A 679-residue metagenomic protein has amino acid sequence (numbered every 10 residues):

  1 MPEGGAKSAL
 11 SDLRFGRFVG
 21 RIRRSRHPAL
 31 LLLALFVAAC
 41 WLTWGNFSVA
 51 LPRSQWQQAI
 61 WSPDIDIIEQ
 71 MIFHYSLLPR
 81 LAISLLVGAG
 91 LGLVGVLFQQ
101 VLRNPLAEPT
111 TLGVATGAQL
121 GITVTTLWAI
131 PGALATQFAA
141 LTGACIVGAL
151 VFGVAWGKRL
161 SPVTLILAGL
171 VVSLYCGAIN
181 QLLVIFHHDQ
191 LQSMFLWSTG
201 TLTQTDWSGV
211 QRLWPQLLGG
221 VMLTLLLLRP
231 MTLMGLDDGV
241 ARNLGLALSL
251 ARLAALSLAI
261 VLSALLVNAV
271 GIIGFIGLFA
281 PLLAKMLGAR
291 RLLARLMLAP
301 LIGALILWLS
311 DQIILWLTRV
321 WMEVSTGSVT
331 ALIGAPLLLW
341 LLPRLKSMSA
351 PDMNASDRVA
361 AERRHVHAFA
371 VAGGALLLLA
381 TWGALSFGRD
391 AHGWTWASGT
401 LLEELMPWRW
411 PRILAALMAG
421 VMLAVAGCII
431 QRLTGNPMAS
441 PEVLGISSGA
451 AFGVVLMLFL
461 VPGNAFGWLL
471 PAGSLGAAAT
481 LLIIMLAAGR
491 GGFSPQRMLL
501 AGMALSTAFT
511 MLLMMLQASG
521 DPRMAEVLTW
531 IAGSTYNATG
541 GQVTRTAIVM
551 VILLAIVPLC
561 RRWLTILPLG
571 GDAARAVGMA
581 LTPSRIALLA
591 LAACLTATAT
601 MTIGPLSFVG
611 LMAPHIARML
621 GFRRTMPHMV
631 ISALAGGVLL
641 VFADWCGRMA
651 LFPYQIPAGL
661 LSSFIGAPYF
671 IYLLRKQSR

Functional and structural regions predicted by a protein language model:
P2-R679: Alpha-helical transmembrane segments in inner-membrane proteins
